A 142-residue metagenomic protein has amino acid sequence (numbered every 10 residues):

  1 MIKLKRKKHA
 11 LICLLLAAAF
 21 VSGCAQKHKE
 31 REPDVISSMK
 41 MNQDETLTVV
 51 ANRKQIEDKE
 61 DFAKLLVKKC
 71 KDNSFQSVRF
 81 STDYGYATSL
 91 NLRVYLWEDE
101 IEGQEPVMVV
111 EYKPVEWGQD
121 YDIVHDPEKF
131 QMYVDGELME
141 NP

Functional and structural regions predicted by a protein language model:
I2-L11: Bacterial N-terminal signal peptides that target proteins for export
A10-A18: Sec-dependent N-terminal signal peptides
F20-G23: C-terminal motif of bacterial Sec signal peptides marking the signal peptidase cleavage site
A25-K27: Bacterial signal peptide processing site
E30-I36: Alpha-helical scaffolding within the catalytic cores of extracellular/periplasmic polymer-degrading hydrolases
M39-Q55: Acidic/histidine-rich, surface-exposed loop or edge segments in extracytoplasmic proteins
V50-P114: Mature extracytoplasmic domains of secretory-pathway proteins
Y112-P142: C-terminal partner/receptor-binding element of secreted or periplasmic proteins
